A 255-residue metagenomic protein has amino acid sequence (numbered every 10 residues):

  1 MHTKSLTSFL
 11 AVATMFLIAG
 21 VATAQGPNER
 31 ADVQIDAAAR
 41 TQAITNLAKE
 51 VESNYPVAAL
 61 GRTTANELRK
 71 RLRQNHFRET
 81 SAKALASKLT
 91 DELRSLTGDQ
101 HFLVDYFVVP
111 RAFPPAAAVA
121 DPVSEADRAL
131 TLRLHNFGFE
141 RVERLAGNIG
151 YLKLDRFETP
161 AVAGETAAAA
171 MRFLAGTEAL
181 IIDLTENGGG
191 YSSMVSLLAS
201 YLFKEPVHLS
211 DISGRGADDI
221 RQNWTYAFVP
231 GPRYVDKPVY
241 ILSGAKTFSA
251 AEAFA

Functional and structural regions predicted by a protein language model:
M1-L10: Bacterial N-terminal signal peptides that target proteins for export
F9-G20: Bacterial N-terminal signal peptides
A22-G26: Boundary at the C-terminal end of the N-terminal hydrophobic targeting segment
D36-T63: Mature N-terminal segment immediately following signal peptide/propeptide cleavage in secreted/periplasmic
A43, A58-G147: Extended, small/polar residue-biased N-terminal targeting/export presequences and adjacent propeptide/linker tracts
L47, L93, L152, I182 (+1 more regions): Terminal peptide-recognition signature
P160-E178: A short, well-ordered alpha-helical element
G189-L242, K246: Gly/Ser/Thr-rich loop/hinge elements
